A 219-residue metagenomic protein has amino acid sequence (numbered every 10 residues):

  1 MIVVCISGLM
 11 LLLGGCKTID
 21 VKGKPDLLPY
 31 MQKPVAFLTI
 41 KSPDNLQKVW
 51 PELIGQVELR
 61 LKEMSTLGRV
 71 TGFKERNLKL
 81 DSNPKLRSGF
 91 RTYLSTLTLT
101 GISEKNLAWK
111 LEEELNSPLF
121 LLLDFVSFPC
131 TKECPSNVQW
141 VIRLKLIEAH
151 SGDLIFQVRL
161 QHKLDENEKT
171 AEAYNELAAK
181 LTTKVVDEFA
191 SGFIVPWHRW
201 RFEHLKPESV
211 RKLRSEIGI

Functional and structural regions predicted by a protein language model:
V3-L12: Bacterial N-terminal signal peptides
C16-K33, K110-L115, C134-I219: C-terminal/domain-edge helix-coil "capping" segments
V21-K22, K105-A108, P129: Short structured motifs
M31-P43: Short beta-strand segments enriched in small/hydrophobic residues
D44-L122, F189: N-terminal segment of the mature soluble domain
L46, C130-P135: Extracytoplasmic/secreted cell-surface and envelope-processing proteins
D124-P129, Q161: Generic short beta-strand segments
